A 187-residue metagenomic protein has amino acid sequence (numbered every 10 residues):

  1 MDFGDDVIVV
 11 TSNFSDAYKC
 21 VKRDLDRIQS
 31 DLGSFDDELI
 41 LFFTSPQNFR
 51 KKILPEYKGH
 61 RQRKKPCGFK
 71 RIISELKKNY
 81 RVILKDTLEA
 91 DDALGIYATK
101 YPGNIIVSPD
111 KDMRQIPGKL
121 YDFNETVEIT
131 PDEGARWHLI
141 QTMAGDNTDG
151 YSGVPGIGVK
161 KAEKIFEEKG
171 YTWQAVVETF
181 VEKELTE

Functional and structural regions predicted by a protein language model:
M1-I40, T44, K51-K52: Non-catalytic, usually N-terminal nucleic-acid engagement modules in DNA/RNA processing proteins
D2, R50-E56, Q115-K119: A short acidic (Asp/Glu
D5-S12, F35-D36, H60-E187: Extended two-metal-dependent nuclease catalytic cores across DNA- and RNA-processing enzymes
D16-Q29, Q47-K58, G68, S74 (+2 more regions): Intrinsically disordered, low-complexity, Ser/Thr/Glu/Asp/Lys/Arg-enriched terminal regions and linkers of eukaryotic
F42-P46, S108-K111: A short beta-strand-to-loop transition that corresponds to the Sensor-1 phosphate-sensing loop of AAA+ P-loop ATPases
